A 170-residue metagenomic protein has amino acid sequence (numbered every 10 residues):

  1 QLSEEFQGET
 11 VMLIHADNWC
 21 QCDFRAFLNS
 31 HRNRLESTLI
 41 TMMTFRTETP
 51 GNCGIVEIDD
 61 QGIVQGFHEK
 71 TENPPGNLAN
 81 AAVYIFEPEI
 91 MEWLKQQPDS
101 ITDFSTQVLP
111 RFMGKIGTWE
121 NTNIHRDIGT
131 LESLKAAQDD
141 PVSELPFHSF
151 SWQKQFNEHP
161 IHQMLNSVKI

Functional and structural regions predicted by a protein language model:
Q1-L13: Short phosphate-binding loop-to-helix
L2, M43, W119-N121: Conserved beta-strand termini and adjacent loop/short-helix elements that scaffold enzyme active sites in alpha/beta
E4-Q7, R32-E36: Residue-level signal for alpha-helix termini/capping positions
T10-M12, W19, R25-R32, E48 (+1 more regions): Catalytic-core segments of class I nucleotidyltransferases/pyrophosphorylases that form NMP-activated intermediates
L35-R46: A short, conserved acidic/glycine-rich loop-to-beta-strand motif that forms the donor nucleotide-sugar/metal
M42, I55, V83-I85: Conserved hydrophobic/aromatic beta-strand scaffold that supports enzyme active sites
G54-Q65: Conserved catalytic core of nucleotide-sugar-dependent glycosyltransferases
Q163-I170: Terminal low-complexity segments of carbohydrate-biosynthetic enzymes
